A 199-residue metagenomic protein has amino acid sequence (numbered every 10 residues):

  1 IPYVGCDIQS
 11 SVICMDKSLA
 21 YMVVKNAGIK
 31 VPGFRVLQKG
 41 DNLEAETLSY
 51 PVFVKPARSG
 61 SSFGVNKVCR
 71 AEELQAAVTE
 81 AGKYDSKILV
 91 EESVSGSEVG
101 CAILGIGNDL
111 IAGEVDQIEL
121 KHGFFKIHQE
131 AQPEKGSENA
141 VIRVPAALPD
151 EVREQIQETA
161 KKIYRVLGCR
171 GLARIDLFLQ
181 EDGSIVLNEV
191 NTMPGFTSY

Functional and structural regions predicted by a protein language model:
I1-P2, A27: Alpha-helix C-terminal capping segments
P2-D7, V54-P56: Short beta-strands and strand-loop turn motifs
V4, P32-G33, G113, H128 (+2 more regions): A short, local hydrophobic-aromatic micro-motif
V4-C6, S61-S62, N139-I142, T197-Y199: Short small-residue beta-strand/loop micro-motif enriched in glycine and branched aliphatics
C6-I8, G64, A147-L148: Short, contiguous strand/loop micro-motifs
S11-S97, N108, Q157: Active-site nucleotide/adenylate-binding loops and adjacent lid/helix of ATP-dependent enzymes
K25-G28, A147-Y199: ATP-dependent carboxylate activation and anion-phosphoryl transfer catalytic cores that bind Mg-ATP to form
C69-E151, L179-V186: Phosphate-binding site of ATP-dependent enzymes
